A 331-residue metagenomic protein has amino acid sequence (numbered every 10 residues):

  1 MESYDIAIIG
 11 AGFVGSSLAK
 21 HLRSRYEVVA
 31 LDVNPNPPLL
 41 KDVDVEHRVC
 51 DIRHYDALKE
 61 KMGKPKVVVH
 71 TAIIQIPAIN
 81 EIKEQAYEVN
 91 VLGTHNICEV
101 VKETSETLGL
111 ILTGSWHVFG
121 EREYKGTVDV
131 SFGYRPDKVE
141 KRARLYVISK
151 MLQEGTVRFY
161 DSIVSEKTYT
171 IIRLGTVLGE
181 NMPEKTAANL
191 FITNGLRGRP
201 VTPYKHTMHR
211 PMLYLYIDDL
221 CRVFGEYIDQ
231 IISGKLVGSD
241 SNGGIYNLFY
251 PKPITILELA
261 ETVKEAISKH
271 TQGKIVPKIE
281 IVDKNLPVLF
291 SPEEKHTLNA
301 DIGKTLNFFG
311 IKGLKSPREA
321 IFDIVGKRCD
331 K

Functional and structural regions predicted by a protein language model:
M1-V67: N-terminal Rossmann/SDR dinucleotide-binding element
I52-V89: NAD(P)H-binding glycine-rich loop region in Rossmannoid oxidoreductase-like domains and their noncatalytic homologs
I73, E84, E88-H95, L108 (+1 more regions): Conserved internal alpha-helix in NAD(P)-dependent oxidoreductase domains
I74-P77, W116-E123, G175-L178: Active-site segment of SDR-like NAD(P)-dependent oxidoreductases
H95-L145: Conserved Rossmann-fold NAD(P)-dependent oxidoreductase catalytic core, especially the SDR/UDP-sugar
Y124-G126, G155-L213, I217-I228, V263: NAD(P)-dependent short-chain dehydrogenase/reductase
L145, S149-L152: Active-site helix of classical SDR
R199, Y204-K331: C-terminal substrate-binding subdomain of Rossmann-fold SDR/epimerase-dehydratase oxidoreductases
